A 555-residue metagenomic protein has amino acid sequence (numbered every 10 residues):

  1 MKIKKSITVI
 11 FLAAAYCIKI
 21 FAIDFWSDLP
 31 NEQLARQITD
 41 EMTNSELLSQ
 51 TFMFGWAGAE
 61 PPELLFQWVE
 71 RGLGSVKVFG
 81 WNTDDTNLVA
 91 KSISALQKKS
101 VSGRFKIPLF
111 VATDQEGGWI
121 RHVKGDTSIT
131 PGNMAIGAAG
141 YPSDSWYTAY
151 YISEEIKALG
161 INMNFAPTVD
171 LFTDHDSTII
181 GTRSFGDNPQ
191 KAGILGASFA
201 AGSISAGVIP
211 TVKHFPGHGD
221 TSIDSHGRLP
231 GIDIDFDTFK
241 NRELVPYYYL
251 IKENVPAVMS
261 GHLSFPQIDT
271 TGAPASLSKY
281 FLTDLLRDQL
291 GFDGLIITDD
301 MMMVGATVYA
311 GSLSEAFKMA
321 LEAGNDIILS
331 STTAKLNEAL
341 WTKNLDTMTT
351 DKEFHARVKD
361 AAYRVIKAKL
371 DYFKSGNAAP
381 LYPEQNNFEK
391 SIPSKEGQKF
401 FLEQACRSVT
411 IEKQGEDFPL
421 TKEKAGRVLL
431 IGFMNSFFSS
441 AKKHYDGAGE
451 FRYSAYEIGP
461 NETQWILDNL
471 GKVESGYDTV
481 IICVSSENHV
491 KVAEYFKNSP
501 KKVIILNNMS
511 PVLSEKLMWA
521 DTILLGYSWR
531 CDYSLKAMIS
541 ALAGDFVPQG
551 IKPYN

Functional and structural regions predicted by a protein language model:
M1-I7: Bacterial N-terminal signal peptides that target proteins for export
V9-K19: Bacterial N-terminal signal peptides
A22-E70, A310, S314-N555: Preference for extracellular/luminal or secreted protein segments
T43, Q67, D85-F105, W119-R121 (+2 more regions): Second-shell residues forming the walls of enzyme active-site clefts
Q50-G55, G74-G80, P108-T113, W119 (+12 more regions): Structural recognition of the beta-strand scaffold that forms the well-ordered cores of secreted hydrolase catalytic
T51, Q67-T86, H175-D176, L250-A273 (+1 more regions): Short acidic, glycine-rich surface-loop motifs adjacent to enzyme active sites
A57-E60, N82-D85, Q115-I120, V169-D174 (+8 more regions): Solvent-exposed loop/turn segments at secondary-structure junctions within structured extracellular/periplasmic domains
I136-I161, T168-P189, G196, A200 (+5 more regions): A substrate-binding/cap region within the structured catalytic cores of diverse enzymes
